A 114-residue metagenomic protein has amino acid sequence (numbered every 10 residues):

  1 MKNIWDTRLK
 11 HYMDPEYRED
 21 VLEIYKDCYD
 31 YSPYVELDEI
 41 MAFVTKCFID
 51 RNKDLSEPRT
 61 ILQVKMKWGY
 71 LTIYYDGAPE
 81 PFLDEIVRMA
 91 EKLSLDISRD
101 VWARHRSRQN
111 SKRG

Functional and structural regions predicted by a protein language model:
M1-I86: Long, charged N-terminal interaction/targeting segments
P81-G114: Cys/His-clustered metal-coordination modules, chiefly Zn-binding fingers
